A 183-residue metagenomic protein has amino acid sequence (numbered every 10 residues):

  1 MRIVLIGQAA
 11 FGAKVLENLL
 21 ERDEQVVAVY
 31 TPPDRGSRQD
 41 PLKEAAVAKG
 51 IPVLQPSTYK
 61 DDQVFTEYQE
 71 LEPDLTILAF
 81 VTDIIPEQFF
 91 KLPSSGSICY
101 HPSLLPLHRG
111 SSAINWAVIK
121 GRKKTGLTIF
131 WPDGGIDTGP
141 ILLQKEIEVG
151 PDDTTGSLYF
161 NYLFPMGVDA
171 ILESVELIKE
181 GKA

Functional and structural regions predicted by a protein language model:
M1-A183: One-carbon transfer enzymes
